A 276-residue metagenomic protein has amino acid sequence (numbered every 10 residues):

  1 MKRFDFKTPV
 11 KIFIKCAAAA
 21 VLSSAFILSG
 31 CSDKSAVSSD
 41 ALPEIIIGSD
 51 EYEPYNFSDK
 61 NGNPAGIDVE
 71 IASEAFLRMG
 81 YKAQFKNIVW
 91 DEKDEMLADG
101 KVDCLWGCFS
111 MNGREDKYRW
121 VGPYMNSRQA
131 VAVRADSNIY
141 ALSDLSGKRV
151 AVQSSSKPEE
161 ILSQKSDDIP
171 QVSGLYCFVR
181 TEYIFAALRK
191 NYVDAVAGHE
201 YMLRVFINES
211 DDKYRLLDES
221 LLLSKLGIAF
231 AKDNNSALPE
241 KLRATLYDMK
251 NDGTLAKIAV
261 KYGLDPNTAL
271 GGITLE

Functional and structural regions predicted by a protein language model:
I27-G30: C-terminal motif of bacterial Sec signal peptides marking the signal peptidase cleavage site
S32, G66-R78, I139, S143-R149 (+2 more regions): Extended ligand-binding regions for polar small-molecule ligands
V37-C108, C177, K241, K261: Extracytoplasmic small-molecule ligand-binding "clamshell" domains of the periplasmic binding protein/Venus flytrap
G48-E53, K86-D91, G100-N112, A135 (+4 more regions): Beta->alpha turn/N-cap motifs
S49-E51, N126-V133, R204, N208-Y247 (+1 more regions): Periplasmic-binding protein-like
S58-K60, A72-Y81, P158-V179, F206-D211 (+1 more regions): Ligand-binding cleft/hinge of the Venus flytrap
V69, S73, L77, K82-D144 (+2 more regions): Acidic, polar ligand-binding/catalytic clefts
E92-E95, C108-K117, I161-Q164, A187-L223: A ligand-binding cleft/hinge motif common to bilobed small-molecule-binding domains
